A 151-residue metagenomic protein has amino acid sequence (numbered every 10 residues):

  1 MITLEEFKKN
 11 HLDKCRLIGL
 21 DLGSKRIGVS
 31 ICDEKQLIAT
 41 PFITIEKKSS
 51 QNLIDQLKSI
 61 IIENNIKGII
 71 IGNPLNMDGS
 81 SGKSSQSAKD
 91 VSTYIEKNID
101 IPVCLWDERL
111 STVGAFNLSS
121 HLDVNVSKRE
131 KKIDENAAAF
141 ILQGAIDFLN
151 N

Functional and structural regions predicted by a protein language model:
M1-I18, K25, S30-N151: Phosphate- and other anionic-substrate recognition elements at nucleic-acid/protein interfaces
